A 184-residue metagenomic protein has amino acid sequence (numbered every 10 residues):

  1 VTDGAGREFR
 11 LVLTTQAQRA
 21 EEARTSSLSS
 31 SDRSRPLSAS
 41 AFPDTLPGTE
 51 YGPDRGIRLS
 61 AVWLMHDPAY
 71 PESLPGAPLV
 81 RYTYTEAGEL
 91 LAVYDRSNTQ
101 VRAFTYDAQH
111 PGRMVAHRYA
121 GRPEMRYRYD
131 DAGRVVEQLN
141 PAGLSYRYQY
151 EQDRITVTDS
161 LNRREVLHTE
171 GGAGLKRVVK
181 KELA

Functional and structural regions predicted by a protein language model:
V1-A184: Extended charged/polar low-complexity repeat regions
